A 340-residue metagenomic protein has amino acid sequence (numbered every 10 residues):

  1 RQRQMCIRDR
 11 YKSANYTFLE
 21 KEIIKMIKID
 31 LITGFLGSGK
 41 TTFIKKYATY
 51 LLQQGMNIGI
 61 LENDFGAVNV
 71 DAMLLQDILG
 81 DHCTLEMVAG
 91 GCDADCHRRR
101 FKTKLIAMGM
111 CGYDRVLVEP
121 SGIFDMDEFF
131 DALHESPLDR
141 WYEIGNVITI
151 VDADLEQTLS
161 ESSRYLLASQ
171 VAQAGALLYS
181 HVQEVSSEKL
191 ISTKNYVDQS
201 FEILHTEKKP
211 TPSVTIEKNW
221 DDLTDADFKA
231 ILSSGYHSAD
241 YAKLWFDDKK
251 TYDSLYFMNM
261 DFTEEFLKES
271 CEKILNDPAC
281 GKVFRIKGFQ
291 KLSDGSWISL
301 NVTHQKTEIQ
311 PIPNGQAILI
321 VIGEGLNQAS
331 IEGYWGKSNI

Functional and structural regions predicted by a protein language model:
R1-I7: Short, small-residue-biased leader/transition segments that mark boundaries at the very start of proteins
R8-K25: Short, Lys/Arg-enriched N-terminal segments with co-localized hydrophobic residues within the first ~10-30 amino acids
I27-T33, S38, T42-S160: Nucleotide-state-sensitive switch-loop elements of NTP-binding domains
G59-L61, K287-Q290, V321: Short, hydrophobic beta-strand segments that form beta-sheet elements in well-ordered domains
I123-F124, F129-G145, I150-H205: Conserved C-terminal guanine-recognition region of P-loop GTPase G domains, centered on the G4
S169, Q173-N314, L326-Q328, G336-I340: C-terminal accessory "lid"/substrate-recognition subdomains
A317-G323: Short, well-ordered beta-strand elements
